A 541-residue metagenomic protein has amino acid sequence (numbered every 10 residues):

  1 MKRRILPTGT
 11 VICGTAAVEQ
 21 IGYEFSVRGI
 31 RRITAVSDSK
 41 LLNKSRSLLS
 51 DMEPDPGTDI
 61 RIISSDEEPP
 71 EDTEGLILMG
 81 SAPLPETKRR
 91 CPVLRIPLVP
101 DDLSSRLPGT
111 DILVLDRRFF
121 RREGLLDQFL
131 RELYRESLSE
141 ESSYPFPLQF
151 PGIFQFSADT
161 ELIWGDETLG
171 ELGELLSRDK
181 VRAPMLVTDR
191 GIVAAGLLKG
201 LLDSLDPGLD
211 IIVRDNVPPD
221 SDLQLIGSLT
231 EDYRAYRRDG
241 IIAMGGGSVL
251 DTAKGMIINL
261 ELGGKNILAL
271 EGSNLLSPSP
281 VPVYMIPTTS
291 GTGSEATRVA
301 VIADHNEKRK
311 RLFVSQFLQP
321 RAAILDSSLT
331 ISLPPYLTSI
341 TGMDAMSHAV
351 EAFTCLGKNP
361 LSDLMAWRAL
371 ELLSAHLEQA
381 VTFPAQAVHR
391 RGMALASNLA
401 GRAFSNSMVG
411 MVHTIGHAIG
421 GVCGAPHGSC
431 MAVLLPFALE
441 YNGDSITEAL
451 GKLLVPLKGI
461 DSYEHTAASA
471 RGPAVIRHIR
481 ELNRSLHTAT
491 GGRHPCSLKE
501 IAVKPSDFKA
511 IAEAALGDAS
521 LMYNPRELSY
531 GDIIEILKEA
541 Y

Functional and structural regions predicted by a protein language model:
M1-M79, E141-G240: ATP/NTP phosphate-donor binding region
V18-E19, N43-S45, A82-R89, D102-S104 (+6 more regions): Short glycine/serine/threonine-rich phosphate/pyrophosphate-binding segments that cradle anionic phosphate groups
P70-P100, Y233-N274, P280-T288, I415: A short, small-residue-rich loop immediately preceding and capping a beta-strand
P97-S139, P151-G152, L262-K358, A449-K452 (+1 more regions): A glycine/threonine-rich phosphate-anchoring loop and its flanking beta-alpha core in nucleotide/phosphate-binding
G291, L399-M431, D518-M522: Glycine-rich phosphate/pyrophosphate-binding beta-alpha loops
Y336-L399, A403: C-terminal and late-domain segments of enzyme folds
P436-Y541: Mobile late-domain/C-terminal helix-loop "cap" segments that border catalytic sites or the cytosolic face
